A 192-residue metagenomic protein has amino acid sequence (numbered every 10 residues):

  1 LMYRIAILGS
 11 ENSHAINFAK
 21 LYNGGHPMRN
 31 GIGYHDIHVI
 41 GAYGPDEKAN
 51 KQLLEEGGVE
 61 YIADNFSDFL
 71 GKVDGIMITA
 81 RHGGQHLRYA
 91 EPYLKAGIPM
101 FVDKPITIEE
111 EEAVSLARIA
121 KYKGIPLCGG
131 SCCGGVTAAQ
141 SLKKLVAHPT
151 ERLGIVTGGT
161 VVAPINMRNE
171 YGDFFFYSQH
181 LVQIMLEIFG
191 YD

Functional and structural regions predicted by a protein language model:
M2-G57, A147-E151: N-terminal Rossmann-like dinucleotide-binding module
S13-I16, Q85-H86, P99, H180: Histidine-centered active-site/metal-ligand motif
I16, K20, S67-G71, L87-K95 (+2 more regions): Amphipathic, non-transmembrane alpha-helical secondary structure
N30-I32, E60-K72: Short acidic low-complexity segments
I40, E60, V73-D74, T157: Conserved acidic residues
G75-R81, L87-S131: Beta-strand-loop-alpha-helix segment that lines the small-molecule cofactor/substrate pocket of alpha/beta enzymes
T107-Y171, L181: A contiguous active-site-proximal alpha/beta segment in oxidoreductase catalytic domains
E170-D192: Contiguous beta-strand/loop segments that form the cofactor/metal-binding neighborhood of enzyme cores
